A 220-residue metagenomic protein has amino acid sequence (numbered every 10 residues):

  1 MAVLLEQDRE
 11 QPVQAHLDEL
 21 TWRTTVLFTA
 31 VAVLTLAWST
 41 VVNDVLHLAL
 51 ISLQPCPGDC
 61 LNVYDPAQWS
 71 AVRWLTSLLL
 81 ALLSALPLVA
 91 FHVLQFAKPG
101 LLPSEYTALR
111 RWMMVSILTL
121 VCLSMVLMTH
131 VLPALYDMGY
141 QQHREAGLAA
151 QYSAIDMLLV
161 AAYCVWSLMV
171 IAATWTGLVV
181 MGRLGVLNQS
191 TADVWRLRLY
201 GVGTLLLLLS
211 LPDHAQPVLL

Functional and structural regions predicted by a protein language model:
M1-L220: Membrane topogenic/interface segments and analogous intrinsically disordered interaction regions
